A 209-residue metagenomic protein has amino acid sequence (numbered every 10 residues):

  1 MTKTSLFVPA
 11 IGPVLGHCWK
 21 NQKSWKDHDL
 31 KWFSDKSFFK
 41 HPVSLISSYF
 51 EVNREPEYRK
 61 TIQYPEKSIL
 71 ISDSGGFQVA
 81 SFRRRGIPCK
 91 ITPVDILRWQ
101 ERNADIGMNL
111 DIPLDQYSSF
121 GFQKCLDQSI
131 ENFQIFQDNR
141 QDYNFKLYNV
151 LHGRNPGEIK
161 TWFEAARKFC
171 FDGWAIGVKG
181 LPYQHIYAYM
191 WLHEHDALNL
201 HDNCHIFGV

Functional and structural regions predicted by a protein language model:
M1-Q137: Non-catalytic, usually N-terminal nucleic-acid engagement modules in DNA/RNA processing proteins
D142-V209: Glycine-rich phosphate/ribose-binding loops and adjacent secondary-structure elements that form binding surfaces
